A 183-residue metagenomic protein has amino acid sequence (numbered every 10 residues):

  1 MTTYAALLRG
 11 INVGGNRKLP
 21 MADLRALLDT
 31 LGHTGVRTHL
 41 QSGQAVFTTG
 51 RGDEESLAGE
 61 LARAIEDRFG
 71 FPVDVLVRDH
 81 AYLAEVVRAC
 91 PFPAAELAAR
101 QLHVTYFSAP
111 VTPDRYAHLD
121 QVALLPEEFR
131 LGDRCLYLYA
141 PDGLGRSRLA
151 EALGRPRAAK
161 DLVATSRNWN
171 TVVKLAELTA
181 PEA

Functional and structural regions predicted by a protein language model:
T2-A183: Surface-exposed, charge/polar-rich loops and edge strands
